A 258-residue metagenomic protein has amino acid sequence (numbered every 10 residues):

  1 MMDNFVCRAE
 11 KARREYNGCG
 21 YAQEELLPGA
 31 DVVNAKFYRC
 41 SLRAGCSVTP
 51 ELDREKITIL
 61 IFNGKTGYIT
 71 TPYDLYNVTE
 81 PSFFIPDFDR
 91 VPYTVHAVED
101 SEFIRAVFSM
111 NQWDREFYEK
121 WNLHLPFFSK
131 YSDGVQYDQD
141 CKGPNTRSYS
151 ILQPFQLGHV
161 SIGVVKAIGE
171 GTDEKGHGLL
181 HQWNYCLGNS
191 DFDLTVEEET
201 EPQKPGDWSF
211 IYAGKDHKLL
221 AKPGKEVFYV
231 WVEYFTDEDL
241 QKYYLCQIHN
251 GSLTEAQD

Functional and structural regions predicted by a protein language model:
M1-N34, N111-G171, A256-D258: A short, N-terminal "cap"/entry segment at the start of jelly-roll beta-barrel domains of the cupin/DSBH fold
M1-V33, R39, S47-I59, Y68 (+3 more regions): Sequence termini and other peripheral, non-core segments
A35-R54, H159-G178: Conserved short histidine dyad/triad with adjacent acidic residue
E51-E80, H181-P205: A short beta-strand-loop-beta hairpin characteristic of the jelly-roll/cupin
L52-R54, A97-V98, H177, K222-G224: Short glycine/proline-enriched turns and hinge-like loops at secondary-structure junctions
V78-A97, F108, Q203-G224, V232-Y234: Conserved metal-binding segment of the jelly-roll/cupin
P92-V95, D173, Y185, D191-T195 (+2 more regions): Long compositionally biased, domain-poor regions of proteins
E99-C141, K222-D258: Double-stranded beta-helix
